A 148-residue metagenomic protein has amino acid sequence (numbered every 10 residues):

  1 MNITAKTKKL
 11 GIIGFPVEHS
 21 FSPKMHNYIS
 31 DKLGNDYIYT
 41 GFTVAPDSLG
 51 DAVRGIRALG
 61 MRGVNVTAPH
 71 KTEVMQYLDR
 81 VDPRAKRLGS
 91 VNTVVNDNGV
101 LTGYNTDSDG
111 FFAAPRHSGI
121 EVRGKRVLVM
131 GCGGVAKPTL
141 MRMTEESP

Functional and structural regions predicted by a protein language model:
I3-S118: Phosphate/diphosphate ligand-binding glycine-rich loop within oxidoreductases
G14, G103-S108, R116, I120-P148: Glycine-rich adenosine-cofactor-binding loop
